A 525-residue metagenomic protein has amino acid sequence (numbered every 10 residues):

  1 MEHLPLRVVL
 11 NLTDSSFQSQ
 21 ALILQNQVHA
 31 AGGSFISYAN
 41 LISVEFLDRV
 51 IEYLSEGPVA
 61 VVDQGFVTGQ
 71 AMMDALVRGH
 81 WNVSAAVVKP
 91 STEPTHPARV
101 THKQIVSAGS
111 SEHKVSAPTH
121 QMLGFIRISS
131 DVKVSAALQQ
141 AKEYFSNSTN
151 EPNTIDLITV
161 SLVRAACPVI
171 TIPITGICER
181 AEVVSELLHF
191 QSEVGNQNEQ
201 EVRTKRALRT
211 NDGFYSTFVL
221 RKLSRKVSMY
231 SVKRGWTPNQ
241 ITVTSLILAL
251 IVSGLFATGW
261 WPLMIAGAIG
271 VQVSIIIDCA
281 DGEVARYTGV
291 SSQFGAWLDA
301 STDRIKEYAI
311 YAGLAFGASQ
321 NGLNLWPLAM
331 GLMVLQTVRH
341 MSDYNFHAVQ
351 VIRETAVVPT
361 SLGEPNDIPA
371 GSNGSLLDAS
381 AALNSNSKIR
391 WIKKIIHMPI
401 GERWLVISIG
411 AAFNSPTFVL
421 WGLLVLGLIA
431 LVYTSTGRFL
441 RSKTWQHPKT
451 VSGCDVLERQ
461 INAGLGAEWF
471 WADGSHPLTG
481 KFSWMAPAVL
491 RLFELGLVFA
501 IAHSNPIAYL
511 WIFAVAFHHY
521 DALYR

Functional and structural regions predicted by a protein language model:
M1-E45: N-terminal glycine-rich phosphate-binding loop and ensuing alpha1 helix
L10-S16, S37-S43, V62-F66, V87-P90 (+4 more regions): Structural motif
N40-P97: Conserved beta-loop-beta/alpha segment of the NTase-like Rossmann-fold superfamily that binds/positions NTPs
L41-L47, R286-F294, A318-G322: Juxtamembrane helix-boundary/capping and inter-helix hinge elements in multi-pass membrane proteins
T95-H96, V100-T119, L123-G124, Y144-T149 (+5 more regions): A feature for the membrane-embedded catalytic helix bundles of lipid/isoprenoid biosynthetic enzymes
T119-K142: Conserved nucleotide-sugar donor-binding and metal-coordinating catalytic region shared by glycosyltransferases
R225, M229-V232, G282, R286-G289 (+3 more regions): Short amphipathic alpha-helical coupling elements at transmembrane boundaries
P238-F294, A329, L420-G422, Y509-I512: Membrane-embedded alpha-helical segments that form the functional core of polytopic membrane enzymes, especially those
